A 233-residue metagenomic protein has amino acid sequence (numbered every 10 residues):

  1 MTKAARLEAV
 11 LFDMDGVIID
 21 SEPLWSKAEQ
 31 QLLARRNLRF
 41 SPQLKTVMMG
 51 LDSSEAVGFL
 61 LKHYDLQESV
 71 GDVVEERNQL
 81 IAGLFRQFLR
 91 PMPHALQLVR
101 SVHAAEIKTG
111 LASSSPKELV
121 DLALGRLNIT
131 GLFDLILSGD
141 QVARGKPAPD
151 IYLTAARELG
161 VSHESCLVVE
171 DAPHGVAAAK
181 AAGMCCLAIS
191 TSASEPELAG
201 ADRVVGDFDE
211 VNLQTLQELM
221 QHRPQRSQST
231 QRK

Functional and structural regions predicted by a protein language model:
M1-A9, R100-H103, P116-K233: Asp-based, Mg2+/Mn2+-dependent phosphohydrolase catalytic module
T2-V47: Active-site neighborhood of HAD-like aspartate-dependent phosphohydrolases
R6, G83-L111, K117-D121: Short, acidic loop-to-helix structural element flanking the phosphoryl-transfer center in phosphate-processing enzymes
I18, P91, T109-A112, R144 (+1 more regions): Conserved SAM-binding loop
W25, S53, P91, A148: Conserved donor sugar-nucleotide recognition element shared by glycan-biosynthetic enzymes
L38, I107, M184: Short phosphate-binding/catalytic loops that engage adenosine nucleotides
L38-T46, L66-E75, L132: Short, surface-exposed acidic
G50-G83, P93-L96, R100-H103: A metal-dependent, Asp-based hydrolase signature
